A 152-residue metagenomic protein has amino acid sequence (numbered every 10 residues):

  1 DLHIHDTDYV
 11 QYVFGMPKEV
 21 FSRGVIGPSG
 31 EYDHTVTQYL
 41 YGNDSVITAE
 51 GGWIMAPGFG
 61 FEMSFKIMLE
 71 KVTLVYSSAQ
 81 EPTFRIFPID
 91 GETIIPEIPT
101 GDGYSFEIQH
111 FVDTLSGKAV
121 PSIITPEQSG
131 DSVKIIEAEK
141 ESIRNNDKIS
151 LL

Functional and structural regions predicted by a protein language model:
D1, D8, D102, E127-G130: A generic "alpha-helical surface" signal
D1-T83, I108-V120: Contiguous beta-strand/loop segments that form the cofactor/metal-binding neighborhood of enzyme cores
D6, E107, S132-I136: Alpha-helical packing segments of well-folded alpha/beta enzyme cores
G42, D113-L152: C-terminal helix-rich "cap/oligomerization" subdomain common to oxidoreductases
P57, I98-G101, A119, S129: A generic helix-loop boundary/linker signal
I86-P88: Outer-membrane beta-barrel transmembrane domain signature of Gram-negative proteins, especially the mid-to-C-terminal
G91-P96: Surface-exposed loop/edge segments in extracytoplasmic proteins
E97-Q109, I124: Active-site loop of classical SDR/Rossmann-like NAD(P)-dependent oxidoreductases, centered on the catalytic Tyr-X3-Lys
